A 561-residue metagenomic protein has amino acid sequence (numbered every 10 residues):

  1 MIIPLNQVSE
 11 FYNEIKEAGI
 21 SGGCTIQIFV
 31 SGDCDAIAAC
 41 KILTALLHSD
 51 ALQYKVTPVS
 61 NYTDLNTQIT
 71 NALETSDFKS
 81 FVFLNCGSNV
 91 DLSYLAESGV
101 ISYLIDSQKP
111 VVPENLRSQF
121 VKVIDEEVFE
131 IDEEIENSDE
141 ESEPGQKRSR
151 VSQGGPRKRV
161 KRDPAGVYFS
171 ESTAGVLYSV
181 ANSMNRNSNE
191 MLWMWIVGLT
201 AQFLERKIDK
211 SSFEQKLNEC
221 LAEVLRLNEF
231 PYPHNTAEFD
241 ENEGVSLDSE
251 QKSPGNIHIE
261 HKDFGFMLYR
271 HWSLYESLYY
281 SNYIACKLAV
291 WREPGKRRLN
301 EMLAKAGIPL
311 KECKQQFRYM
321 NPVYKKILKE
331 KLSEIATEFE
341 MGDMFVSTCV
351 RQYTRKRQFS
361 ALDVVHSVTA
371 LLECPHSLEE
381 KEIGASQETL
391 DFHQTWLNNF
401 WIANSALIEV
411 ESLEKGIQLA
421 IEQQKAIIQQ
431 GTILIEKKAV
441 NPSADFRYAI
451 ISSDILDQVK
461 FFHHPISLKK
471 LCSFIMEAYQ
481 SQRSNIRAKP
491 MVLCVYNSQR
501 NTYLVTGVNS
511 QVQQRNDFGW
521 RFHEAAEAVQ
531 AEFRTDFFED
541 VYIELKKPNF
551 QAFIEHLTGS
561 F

Functional and structural regions predicted by a protein language model:
M1-F561: Replace "Mg2+/Mn2+-dependent" with "divalent metal-dependent
